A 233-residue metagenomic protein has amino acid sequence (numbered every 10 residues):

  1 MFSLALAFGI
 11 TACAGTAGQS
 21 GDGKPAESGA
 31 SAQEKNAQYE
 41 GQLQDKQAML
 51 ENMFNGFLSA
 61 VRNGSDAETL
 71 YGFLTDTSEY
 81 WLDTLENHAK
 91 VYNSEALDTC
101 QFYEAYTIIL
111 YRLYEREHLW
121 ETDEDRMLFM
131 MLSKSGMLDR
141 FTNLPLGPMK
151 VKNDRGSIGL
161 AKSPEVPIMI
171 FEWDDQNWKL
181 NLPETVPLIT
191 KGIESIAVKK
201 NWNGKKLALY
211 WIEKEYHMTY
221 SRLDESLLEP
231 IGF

Functional and structural regions predicted by a protein language model:
M1-S3: Sec-dependent signal peptide recognition, specifically the positively charged N-region followed immediately by
G9-A12: C-terminal motif of bacterial Sec signal peptides marking the signal peptidase cleavage site
G15: Short, conserved catalytic or interaction motifs in soluble domains
G18-D66, G72, D76-D83, N201 (+2 more regions): Short, low-complexity N-terminal intrinsically disordered segments enriched in polar/charged residues
N36-A37, Q44, E51, A67-L146: Short solvent-exposed beta->alpha transition segments
S59, L74, N87-H88, L160 (+2 more regions): Flexible domain-boundary/linker segments
S135, F141-D175, K179-F233: Low-complexity, intrinsically disordered terminal/linker segments enriched in charged and Gly/Pro repeats
